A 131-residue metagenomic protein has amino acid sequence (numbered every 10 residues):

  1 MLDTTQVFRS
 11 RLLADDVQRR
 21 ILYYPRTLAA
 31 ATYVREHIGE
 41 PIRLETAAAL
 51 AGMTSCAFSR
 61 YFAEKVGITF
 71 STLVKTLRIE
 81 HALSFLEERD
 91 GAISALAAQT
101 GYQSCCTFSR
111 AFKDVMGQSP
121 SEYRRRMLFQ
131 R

Functional and structural regions predicted by a protein language model:
T4-Q18, Y33-R35, E40-L77, G91 (+1 more regions): Basic/polar phosphate-binding segments, predominantly the helix-turn-helix DNA-binding elements of transcriptional
D16, A29, M127-F129: Intrinsic structural disorder/low-complexity segments
A30, K65, A82: DNA major-groove recognition helices of helix-turn-helix
V74-S84, E122-R131: Short, basic, alpha-helical segments at the C-terminal edge of helix-turn-helix-like DNA-binding modules
